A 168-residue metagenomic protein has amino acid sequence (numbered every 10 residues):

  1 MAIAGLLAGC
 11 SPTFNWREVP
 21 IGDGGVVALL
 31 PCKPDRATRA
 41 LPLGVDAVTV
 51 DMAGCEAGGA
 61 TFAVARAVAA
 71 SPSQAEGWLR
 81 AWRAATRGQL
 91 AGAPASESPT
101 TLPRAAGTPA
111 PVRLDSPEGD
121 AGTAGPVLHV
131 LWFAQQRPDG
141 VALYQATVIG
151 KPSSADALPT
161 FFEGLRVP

Functional and structural regions predicted by a protein language model:
M1-A2: Bacterial N-terminal signal peptides that target proteins for export
L6-G9: C-terminal motif of bacterial Sec signal peptides marking the signal peptidase cleavage site
S11-R17: Bacterial lipoprotein signal-peptidase II cleavage site
I21-L30: Predominantly extracellular/luminal regions of secreted and cell-surface proteins, especially disulfide-bonded
V26, P34-R36, W78-P94, D139-P168: Surface-exposed amphipathic alpha-helical segments
L29-A75: Secretory pathway targeting signatures of secreted, lumenal, and periplasmic proteins
D35-P42, D46-M52, R83-P138: Signature of long, low-cysteine stretches enriched in small and polar/charged residues
G59-A63, V68-L79, D120-P126, K151-L158: Short, surface-exposed beta-strand/loop "edge" segments at domain boundaries and coil↔beta transitions
